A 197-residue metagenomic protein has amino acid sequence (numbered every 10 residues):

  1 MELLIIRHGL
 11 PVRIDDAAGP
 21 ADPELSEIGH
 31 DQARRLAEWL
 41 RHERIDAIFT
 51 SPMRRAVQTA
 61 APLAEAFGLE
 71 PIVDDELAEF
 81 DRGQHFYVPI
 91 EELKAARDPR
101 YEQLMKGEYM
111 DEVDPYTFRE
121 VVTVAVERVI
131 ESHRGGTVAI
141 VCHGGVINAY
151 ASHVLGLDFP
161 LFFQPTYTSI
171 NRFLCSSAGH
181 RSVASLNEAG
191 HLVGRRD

Functional and structural regions predicted by a protein language model:
L3, G136-G144: Generic beta-sheet signal
L3-T59, D111-T123: Loop-to-helix element that buttresses phosphate recognition and phosphoryl-transfer chemistry
R13-D16, F80-H85, Y109: A short acidic, helix-capping loop that chelates divalent metal ions and anchors anionic groups
R35-E102, R181: Phosphate-coordination/substrate-recognition cap region in phosphate-metabolizing enzymes
P52-M53, E76, V141-G145, L186: Short, well-ordered beta-to-alpha junction loops that form the rim of enzyme active sites and present histidine/acidic
P62, A149-H153: Active-site signature of alpha/beta-hydrolase-fold catalytic machinery across serine- and Asp/Cys-nucleophile hydrolases
L69-V73, E79-E92, E131-G136, S152-D197: Acidic, low-complexity terminal tails and accessory targeting/binding regions of phosphate-metabolizing enzymes
R97-T117: Short glycine/proline- and acidic residue-enriched helix-loop micro-motifs that form flexible lids or anion-recognition
